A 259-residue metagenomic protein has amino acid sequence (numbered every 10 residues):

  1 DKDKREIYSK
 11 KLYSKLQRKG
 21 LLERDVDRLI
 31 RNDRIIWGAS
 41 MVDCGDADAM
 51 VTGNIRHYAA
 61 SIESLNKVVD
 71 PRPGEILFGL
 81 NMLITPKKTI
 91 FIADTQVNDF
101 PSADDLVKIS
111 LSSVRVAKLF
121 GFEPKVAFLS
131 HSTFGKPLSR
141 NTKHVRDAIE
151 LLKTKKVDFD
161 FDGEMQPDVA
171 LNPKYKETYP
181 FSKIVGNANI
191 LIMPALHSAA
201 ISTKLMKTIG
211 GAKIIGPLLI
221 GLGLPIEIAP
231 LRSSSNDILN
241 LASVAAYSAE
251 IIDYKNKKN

Functional and structural regions predicted by a protein language model:
D1-N259: Anion-binding alpha/beta catalytic cores of soluble intermediary-metabolism enzymes, centered on
